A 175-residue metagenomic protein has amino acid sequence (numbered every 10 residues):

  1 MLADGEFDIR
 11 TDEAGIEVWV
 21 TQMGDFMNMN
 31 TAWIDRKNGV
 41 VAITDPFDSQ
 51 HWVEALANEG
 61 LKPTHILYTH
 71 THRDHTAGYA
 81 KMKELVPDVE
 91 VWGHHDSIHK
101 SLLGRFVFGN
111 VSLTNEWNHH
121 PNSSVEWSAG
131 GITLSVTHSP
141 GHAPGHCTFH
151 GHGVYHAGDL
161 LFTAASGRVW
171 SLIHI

Functional and structural regions predicted by a protein language model:
M1-E6, V107: Intrinsically disordered, low-complexity PEST-like regions enriched in Ser/Thr and acidic residues
A3, L113, S123, F162-G167: Glycine-rich, flexible loop/turn motifs
D4-L61, T148-G158, T163: Conserved beta-strand hairpin/beta-sheet module of binuclear metal-dependent hydrolase folds, prominently
T21-M23, T114-N118, H138-P140: Short Gly/Pro-enriched turn/cap motifs at secondary-structure boundaries
F26-M27, V41, D48-T133: Active-site HxH/HxHxD metal-binding segment of metal-dependent hydrolases
T31, L103-R105, R168: Short, well-ordered secondary-structure micro-motifs
D35, T71, G141: Glycine-rich His-Gly loop
F108, E126, T133-H138, A143-I173: Metallo-beta-lactamase
